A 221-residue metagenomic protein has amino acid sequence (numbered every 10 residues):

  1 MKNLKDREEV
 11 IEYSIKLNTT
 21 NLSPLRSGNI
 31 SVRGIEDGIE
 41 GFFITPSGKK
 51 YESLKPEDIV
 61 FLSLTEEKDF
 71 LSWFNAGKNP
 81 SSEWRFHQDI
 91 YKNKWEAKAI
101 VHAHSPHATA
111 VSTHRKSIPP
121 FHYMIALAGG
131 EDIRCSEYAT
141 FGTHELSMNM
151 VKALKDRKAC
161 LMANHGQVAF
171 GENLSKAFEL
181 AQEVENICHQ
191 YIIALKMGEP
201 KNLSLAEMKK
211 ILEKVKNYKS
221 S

Functional and structural regions predicted by a protein language model:
M1-S221: Glycine-rich flexible loops
